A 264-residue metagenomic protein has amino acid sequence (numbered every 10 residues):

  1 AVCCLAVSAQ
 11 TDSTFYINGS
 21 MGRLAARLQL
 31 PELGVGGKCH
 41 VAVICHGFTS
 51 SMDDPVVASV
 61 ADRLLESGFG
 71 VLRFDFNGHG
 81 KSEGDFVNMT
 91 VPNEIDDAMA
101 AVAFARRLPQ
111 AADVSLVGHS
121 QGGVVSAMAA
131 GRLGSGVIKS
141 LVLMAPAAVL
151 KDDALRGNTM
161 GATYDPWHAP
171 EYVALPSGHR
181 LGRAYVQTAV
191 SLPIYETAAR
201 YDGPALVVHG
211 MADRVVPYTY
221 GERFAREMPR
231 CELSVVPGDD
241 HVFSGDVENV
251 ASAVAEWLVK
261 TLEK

Functional and structural regions predicted by a protein language model:
A9-V35: N-terminal cap/lid segment of alpha/beta-hydrolase-fold proteins
L24, V124, A129-G131, S135-R223 (+3 more regions): The alpha/beta-hydrolase serine catalytic core
K38-G47: Short beta-strand element of the alpha/beta-hydrolase
F48, D75-D85, A147, D239: Short beta-to-alpha linker loops that shape the active-site pocket of alpha/beta-hydrolase fold enzymes
T49-A61, F76: The serine-hydrolase catalytic nucleophile loop
A61-E83: Conserved alpha/beta-hydrolase
N88-L108: Alpha/beta-hydrolase active-site loop
P109-S120: Alpha/beta-hydrolase fold nucleophile elbow
